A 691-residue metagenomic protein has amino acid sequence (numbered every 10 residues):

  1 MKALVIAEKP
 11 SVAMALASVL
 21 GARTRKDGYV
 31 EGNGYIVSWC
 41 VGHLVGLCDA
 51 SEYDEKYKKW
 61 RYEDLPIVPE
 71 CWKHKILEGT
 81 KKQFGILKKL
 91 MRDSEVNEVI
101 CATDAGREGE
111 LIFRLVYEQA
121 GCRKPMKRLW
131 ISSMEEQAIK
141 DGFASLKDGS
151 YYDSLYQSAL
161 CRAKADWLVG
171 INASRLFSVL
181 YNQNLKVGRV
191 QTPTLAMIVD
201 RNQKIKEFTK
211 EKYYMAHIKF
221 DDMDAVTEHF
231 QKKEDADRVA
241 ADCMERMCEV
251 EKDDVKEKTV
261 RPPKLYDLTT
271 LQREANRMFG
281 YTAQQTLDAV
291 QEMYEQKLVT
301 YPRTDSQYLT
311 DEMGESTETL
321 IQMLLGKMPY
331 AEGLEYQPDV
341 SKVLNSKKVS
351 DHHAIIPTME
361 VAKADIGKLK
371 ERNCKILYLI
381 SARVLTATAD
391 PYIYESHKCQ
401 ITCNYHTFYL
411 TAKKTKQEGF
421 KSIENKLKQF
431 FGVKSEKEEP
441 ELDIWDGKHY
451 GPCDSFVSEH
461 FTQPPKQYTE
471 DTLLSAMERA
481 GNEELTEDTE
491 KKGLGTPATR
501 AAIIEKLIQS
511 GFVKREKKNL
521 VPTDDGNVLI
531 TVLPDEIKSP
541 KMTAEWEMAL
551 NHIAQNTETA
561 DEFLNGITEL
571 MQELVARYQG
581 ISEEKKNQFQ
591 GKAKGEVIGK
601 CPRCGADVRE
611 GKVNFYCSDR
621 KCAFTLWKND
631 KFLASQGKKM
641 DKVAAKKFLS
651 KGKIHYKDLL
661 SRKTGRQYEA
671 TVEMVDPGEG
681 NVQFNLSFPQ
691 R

Functional and structural regions predicted by a protein language model:
M1-A163, W167, E438, P464: Intrinsically disordered, low-complexity regulatory segments
M1-K2, A102-A105, N182-N184, V255-K264 (+3 more regions): Conserved short loop/turn motifs at secondary-structure junctions
K2-L4, T80, M91, Q119 (+5 more regions): Basic, low-complexity terminal or inter-domain segments flanking catalytic cores
P10-M14, G34-V37, V41, L77-K88 (+18 more regions): Amphipathic alpha-helical transducer elements in NTP-driven molecular machines
W72-K75, T103, R123-K127, D148-L155 (+6 more regions): Short, polar/flexible loop-turn hinges at active-site or ligand-entry regions and domain interfaces
S94, E136-F220, V255-T259: C-terminal or mid-to-C-terminal helical accessory/interaction module adjacent to the motor/catalytic core
K233-Y266, Q272: Metal- or metallocofactor-binding catalytic centers and their adjacent structured scaffolds across diverse enzyme
